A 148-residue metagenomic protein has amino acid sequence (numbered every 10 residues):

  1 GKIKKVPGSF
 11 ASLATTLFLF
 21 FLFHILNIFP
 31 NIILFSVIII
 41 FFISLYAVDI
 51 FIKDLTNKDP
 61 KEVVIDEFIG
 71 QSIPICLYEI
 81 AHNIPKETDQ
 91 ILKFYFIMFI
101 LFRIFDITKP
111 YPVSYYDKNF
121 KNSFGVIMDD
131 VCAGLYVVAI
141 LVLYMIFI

Functional and structural regions predicted by a protein language model:
G1-S12, Y46-P74, R103-L135: Interhelical loop and helix-boundary elements at the membrane-water interface of polytopic inner-membrane proteins
V6-F10, A14, S36-F42, I69-D89: Hydrophobic alpha-helical transmembrane segments
S9-A14, N31-I38, L92, F96-I100 (+1 more regions): Hydrophobic alpha-helical transmembrane segments
L19-L34, I75-F94, V142-I148: Helix-coil boundary and interhelical linker segments in multi-pass alpha-helical membrane proteins
F20, V37-Y46, G70, E79 (+2 more regions): Alpha-helical transmembrane segments of multi-pass membrane proteins
I28-L55: Short hydrophobic interaction/assembly module
D130-F147: Final/C-terminal transmembrane alpha-helix of multipass membrane proteins
